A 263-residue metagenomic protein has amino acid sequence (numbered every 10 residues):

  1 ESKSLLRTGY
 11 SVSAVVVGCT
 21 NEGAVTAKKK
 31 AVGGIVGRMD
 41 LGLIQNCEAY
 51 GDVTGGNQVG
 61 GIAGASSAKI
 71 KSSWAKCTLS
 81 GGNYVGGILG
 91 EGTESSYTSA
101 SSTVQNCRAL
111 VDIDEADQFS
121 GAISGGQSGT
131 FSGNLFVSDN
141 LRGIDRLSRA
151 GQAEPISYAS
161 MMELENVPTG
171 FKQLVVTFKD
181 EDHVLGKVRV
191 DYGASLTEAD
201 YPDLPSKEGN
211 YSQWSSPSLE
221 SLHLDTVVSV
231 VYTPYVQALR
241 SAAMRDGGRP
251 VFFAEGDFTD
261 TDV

Functional and structural regions predicted by a protein language model:
E1-E181, Y235-A238, D246-G248: Predominantly extracellular beta-rich ligand-binding scaffolds that present long acidic/polar faces for carbohydrate
S138, D145, A194-V227, V263: Surface-exposed interfaces of beta-sheet-rich extracellular modules
F171-Q173, E181-H183, S206-Y211, F258: Short proline/glycine-enriched turn/loop motifs at strand-loop junctions of beta-rich domains
V176-G193, A242-D257: Short, solvent-exposed loop/edge segments of extracellular or virion-exposed proteins
P217, Y232-L239: Beta-rich interaction/scaffold domains
D257-V263: Exposed regions on extracellular, virion, or secretory-pathway luminal proteins
